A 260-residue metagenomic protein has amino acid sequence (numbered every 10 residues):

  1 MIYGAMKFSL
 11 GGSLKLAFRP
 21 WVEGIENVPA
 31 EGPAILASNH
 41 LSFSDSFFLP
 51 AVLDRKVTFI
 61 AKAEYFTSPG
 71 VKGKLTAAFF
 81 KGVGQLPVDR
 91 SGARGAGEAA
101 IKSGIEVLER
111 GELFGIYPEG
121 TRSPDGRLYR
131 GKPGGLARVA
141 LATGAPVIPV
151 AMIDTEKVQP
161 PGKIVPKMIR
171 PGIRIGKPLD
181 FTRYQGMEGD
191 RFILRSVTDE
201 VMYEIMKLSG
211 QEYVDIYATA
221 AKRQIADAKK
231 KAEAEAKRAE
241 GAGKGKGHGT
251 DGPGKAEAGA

Functional and structural regions predicted by a protein language model:
I2, E98-A260: Non-catalytic C-terminal accessory region of glycerolipid acyltransferases and related lyso-lipid remodeling enzymes
Y3, W21, I25-P33: Active-site and ligand/interface coordination hotspots across diverse enzymes and nucleic-acid-associated assemblies
G4-L14: N-terminal nucleotide/polyanion-binding subdomain common to many enzyme families
F8, E23, K74-L75, K102-S103 (+1 more regions): Short Gly/charged-rich anion-binding patches and loops
S13-K15, F79-F80, V107, A140: A generic structural signal for well-ordered alpha-helical segments
K15, V28-A93: Catalytic core of membrane glycerolipid acyltransferases/transacylases, capturing the structured, soluble-facing
K15-V22, G95-E98, E156-K157: Short gly/ser/thr-rich secondary-structure transition/capping motifs
P20-I25, D45-S46, G73, I101-S103 (+1 more regions): A generic local structural motif
